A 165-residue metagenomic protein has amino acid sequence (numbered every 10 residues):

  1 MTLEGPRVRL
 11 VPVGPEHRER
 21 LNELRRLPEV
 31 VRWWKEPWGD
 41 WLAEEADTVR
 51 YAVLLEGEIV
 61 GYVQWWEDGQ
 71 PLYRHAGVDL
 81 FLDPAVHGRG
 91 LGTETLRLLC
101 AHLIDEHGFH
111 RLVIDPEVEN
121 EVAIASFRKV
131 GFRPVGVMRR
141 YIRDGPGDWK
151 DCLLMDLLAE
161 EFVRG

Functional and structural regions predicted by a protein language model:
M1-G39, E160-G165: A short, well-structured alpha-helix characteristic of acyl/acetyltransferase catalytic modules
V31-H87, H102, L158-F162: Acetyl-CoA-dependent GNAT
E58-G61, V122, W149: Glycine-rich acetyl-CoA-binding "A-motif" of GNAT/NAT acetyltransferases
R89-H102, I124-K129: Conserved acetyl-CoA-binding loop-helix of GNAT-fold acetyltransferases
D105-D115: Conserved GNAT acetyl-CoA-binding A-motif
V113-D115, R133-K150: Conserved catalytic-core motifs of GNAT/GCN5-like acyltransferases
F127, F132, M155: Conserved active-site tyrosine of GNAT-family acetyltransferases
P146-G165: Terminal substrate-recognition subdomain of acyl/acetyltransferases
